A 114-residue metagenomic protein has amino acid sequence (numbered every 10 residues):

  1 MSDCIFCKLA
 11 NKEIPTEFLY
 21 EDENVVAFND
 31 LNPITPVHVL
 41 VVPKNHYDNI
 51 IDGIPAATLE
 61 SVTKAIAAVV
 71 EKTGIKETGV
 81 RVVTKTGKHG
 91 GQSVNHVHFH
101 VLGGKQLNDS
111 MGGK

Functional and structural regions predicted by a protein language model:
M1-K114: HIT superfamily nucleotide-processing domains
